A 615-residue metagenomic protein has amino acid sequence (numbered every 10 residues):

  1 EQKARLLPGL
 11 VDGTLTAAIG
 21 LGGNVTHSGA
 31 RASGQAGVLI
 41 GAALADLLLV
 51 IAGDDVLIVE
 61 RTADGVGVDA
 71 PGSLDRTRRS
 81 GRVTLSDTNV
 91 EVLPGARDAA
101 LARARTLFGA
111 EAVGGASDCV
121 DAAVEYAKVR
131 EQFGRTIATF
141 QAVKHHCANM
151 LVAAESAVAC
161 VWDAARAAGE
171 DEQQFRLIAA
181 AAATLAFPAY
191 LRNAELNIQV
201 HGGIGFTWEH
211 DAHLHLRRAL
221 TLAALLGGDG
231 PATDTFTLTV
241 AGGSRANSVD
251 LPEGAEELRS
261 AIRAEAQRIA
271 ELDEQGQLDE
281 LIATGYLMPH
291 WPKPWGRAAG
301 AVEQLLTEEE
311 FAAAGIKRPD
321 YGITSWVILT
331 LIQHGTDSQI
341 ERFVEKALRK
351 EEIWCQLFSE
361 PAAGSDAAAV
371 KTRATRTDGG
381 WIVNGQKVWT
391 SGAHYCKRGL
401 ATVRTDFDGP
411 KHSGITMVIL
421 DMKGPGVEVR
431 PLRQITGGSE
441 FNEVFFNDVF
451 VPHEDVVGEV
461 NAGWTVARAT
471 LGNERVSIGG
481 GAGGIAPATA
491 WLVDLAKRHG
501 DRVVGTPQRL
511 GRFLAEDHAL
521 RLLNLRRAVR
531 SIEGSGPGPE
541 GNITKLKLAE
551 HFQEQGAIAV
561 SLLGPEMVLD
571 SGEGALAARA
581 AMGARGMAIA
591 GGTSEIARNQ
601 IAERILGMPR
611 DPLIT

Functional and structural regions predicted by a protein language model:
E1-P8, D12, Y286-E345, R349-E351 (+8 more regions): Internal helix-loop-helix
G13-N24, G29-R31, V50, K350-F358 (+1 more regions): A short, Trp-centered hydrophobic/proline-enriched beta-strand micro-motif
Q35-G67, P71, I332, N384-R430: A short core secondary-structure module
V68-E155, L251-E253, E257, R268 (+6 more regions): Glycine-rich beta->alpha junctions and the first turn(s) of the following alpha-helix
V120, R135-S244, L576: Extended, hydrophobic interaction surfaces within ordered domains
Q132, L151-L185, Q199-H201, V504-P507 (+1 more regions): C-terminal helix-coil-helix/basic helical segment that borders enzyme active sites and/or dimer interfaces and provides
G203-Q267, V466-E474, I478, L563-T615: Glycine-rich phosphate/cofactor-binding loops in nucleotide/flavin-utilizing enzymes
P231-G322, I332, R342, K346 (+7 more regions): Amphipathic, small/basic residue-rich leader segments at the start of a protein or domain
